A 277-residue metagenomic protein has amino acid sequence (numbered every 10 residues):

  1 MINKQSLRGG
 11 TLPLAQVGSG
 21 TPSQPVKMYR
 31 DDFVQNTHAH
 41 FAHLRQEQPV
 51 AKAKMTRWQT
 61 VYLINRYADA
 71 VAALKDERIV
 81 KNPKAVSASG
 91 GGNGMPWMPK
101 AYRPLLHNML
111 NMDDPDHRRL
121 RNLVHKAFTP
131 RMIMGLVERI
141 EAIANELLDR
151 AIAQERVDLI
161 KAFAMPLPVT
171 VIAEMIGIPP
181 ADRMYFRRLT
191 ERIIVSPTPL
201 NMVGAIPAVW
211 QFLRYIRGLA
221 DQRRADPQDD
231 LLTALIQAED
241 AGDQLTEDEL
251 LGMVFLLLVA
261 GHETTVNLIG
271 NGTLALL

Functional and structural regions predicted by a protein language model:
M1-I160, V169-R187, E191-P207, G218: Active-site substrate-recognition loop segments, prototypically the cytochrome P450 B′-helix/B-C loop
P115, R156-A164, Q244-L250, E263: Structural motif
R118-N122, P166-T170, R214, D248-G252 (+1 more regions): A generic alpha-helix surface/boundary motif
H125, T170-A173, R217, I236 (+2 more regions): Amphipathic alpha-helical segments within well-ordered protein domains
M134-D149, L213-G252, L256: Helix-hairpin-helix/helix-loop-helix acidic hairpins
A173-A181, I236-Q244, L268-L277: Cytochrome P450
W210: Conserved polymerase palm-domain catalytic core
E249-L256, H262-L277: Cytochrome P450 catalytic-core helices
